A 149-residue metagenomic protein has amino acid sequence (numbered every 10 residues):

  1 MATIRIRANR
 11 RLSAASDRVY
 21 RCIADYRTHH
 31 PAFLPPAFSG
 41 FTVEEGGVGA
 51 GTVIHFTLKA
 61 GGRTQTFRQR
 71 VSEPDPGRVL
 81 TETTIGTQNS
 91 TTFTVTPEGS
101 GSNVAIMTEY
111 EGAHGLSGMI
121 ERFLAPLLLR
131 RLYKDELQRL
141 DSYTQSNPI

Functional and structural regions predicted by a protein language model:
M1-E45, S142: Hydrophobic ligand-binding cavity/cleft-lining segments
T3-R11, F38, V53, T66 (+3 more regions): Intrinsic-disorder/low-complexity, polar/charged segments enriched in Ser/Thr/Lys/Arg/Asp/Glu/Gln
R7-S13, T42, T57, R70 (+1 more regions): Generic structural detector for well-ordered beta-strands
L12-A14, A60-G62, Y110-H114: Beta-strand elements of well-folded, non-transmembrane domains
S13-D17, V48, S72-G77, T94-N103 (+1 more regions): A short, structured loop/turn motif at beta-sheet edges
D17, Q65, S117-G118: Alpha-helical membrane and juxtamembrane elements of multi-pass inner-membrane transport and channel proteins
F41-Q88, D135-I149: Glycine-rich portal/gate segments that line the openings of hydrophobic small-molecule binding cavities
T81-D135: Beta-strand/loop substructures that line and gate deep hydrophobic ligand-binding cavities in soluble
